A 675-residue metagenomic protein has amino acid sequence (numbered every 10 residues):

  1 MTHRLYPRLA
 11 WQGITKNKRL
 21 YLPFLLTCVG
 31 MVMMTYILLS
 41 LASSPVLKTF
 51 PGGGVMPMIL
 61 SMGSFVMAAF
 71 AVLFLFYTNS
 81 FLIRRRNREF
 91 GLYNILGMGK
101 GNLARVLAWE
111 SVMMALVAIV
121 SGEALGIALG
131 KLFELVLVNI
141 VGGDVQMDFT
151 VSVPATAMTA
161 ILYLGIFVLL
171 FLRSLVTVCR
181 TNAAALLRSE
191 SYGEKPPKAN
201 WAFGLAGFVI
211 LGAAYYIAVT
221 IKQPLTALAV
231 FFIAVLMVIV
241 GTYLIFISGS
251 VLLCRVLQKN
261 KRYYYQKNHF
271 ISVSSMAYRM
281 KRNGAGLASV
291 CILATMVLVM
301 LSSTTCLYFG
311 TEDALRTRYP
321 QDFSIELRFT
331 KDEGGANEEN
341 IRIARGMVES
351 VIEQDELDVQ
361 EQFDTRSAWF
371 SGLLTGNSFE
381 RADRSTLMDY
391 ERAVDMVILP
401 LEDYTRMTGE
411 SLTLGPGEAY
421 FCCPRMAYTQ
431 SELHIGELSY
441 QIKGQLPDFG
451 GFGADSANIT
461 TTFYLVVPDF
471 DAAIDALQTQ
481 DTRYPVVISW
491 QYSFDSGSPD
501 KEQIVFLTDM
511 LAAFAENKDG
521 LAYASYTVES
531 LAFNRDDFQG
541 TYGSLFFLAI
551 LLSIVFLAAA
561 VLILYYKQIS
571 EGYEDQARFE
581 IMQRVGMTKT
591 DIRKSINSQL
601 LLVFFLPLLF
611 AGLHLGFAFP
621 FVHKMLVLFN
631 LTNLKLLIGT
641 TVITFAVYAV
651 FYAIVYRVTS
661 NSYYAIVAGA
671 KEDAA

Functional and structural regions predicted by a protein language model:
M1-R19: Aromatic- and glycine-rich beta-strand/loop motifs that create alpha-glucan
H3-R8, R180-E194, Y573-E574, Y664-A675: Short cytosolic juxtamembrane segments of multi-pass membrane proteins
R19-V46, V55-G91, S111-L125, I239 (+4 more regions): Hydrophobic alpha-helical transmembrane segments of multi-pass inner-membrane transport and secretion
L20-C28, M33-I37, I161-I166, K195-L307 (+4 more regions): Alpha-helical transmembrane segments, especially those used as permease/efflux helices and single-pass anchors
G30-S44, Y77-F81, R88, M114-G143 (+6 more regions): Small-residue-rich transmembrane alpha-helices
G249-K261, T304-R316, T541-S544, V561-Q576 (+1 more regions): Juxtamembrane/interface segments at transmembrane-helix termini
A314-A558: Basic-flanked hydrophobic alpha-helices used for secretion and membrane insertion
